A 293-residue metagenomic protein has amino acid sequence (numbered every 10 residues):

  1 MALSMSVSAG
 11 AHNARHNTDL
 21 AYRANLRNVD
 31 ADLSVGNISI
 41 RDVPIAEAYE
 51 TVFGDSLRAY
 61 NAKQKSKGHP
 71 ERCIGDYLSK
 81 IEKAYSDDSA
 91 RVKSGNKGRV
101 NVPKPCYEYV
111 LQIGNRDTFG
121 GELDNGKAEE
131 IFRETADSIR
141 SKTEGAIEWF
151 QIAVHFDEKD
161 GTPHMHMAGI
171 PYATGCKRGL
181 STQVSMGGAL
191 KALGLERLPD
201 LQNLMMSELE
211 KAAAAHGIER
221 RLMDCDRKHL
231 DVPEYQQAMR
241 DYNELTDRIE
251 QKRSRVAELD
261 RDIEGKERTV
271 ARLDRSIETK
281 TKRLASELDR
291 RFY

Functional and structural regions predicted by a protein language model:
M1-Y293: N-terminal nicking endonuclease/strand-transfer module with a His-rich metal-binding environment and a catalytic Tyr
